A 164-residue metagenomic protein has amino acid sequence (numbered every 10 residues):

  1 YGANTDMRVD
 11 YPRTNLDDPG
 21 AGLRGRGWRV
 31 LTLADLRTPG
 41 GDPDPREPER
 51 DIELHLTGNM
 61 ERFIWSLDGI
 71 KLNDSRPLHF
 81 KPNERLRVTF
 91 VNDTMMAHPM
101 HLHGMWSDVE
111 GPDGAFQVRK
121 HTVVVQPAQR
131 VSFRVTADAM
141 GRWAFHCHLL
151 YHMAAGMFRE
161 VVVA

Functional and structural regions predicted by a protein language model:
Y1-A164: Copper-binding active sites and cupredoxin-like electron-transfer domains, recognizing His/Cys-rich ligand loops
